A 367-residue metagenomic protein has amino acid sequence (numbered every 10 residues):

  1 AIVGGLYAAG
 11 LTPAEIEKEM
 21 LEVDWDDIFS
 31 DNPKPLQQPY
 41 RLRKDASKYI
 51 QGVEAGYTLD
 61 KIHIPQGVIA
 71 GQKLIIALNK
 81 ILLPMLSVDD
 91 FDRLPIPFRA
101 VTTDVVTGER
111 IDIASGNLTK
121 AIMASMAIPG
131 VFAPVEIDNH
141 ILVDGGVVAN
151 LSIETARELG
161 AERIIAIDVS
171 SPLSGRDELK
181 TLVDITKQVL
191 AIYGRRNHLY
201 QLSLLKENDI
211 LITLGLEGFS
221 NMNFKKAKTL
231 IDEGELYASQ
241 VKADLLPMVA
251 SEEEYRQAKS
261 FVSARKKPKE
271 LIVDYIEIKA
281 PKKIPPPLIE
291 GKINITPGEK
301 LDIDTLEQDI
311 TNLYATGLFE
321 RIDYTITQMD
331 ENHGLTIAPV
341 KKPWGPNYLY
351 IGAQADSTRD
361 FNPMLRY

Functional and structural regions predicted by a protein language model:
I2: Acidic, glycine-enriched active-site microenvironments
G5-T311, A315-I322, T327, K342: Patatin-like phospholipase
D304, D309, R321-Y367: Gram-negative/organellar outer-membrane beta-barrel architecture
